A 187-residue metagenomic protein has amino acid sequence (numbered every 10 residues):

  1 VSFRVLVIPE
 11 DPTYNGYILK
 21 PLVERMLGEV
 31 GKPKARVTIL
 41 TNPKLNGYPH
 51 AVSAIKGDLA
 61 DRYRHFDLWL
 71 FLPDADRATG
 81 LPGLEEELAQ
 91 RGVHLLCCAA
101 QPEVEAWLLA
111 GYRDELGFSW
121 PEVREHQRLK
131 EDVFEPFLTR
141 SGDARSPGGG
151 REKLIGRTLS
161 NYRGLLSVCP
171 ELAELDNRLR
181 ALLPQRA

Functional and structural regions predicted by a protein language model:
V1-V5, T13-L45, P49-A187: C-terminal accessory helical subdomains adjacent to catalytic cores in phosphodiester- and nucleotide-handling enzymes
E10: Phosphate-binding/switch region of NTP-binding enzymes
